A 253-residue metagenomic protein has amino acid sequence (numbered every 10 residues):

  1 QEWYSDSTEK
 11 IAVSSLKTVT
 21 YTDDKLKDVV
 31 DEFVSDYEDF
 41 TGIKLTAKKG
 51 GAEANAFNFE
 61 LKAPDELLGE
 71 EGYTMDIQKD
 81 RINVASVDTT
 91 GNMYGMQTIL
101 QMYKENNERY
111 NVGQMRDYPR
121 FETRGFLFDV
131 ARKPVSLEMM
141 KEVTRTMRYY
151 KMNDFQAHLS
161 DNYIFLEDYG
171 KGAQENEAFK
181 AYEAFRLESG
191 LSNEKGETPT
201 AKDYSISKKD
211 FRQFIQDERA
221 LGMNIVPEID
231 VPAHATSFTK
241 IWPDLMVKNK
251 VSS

Functional and structural regions predicted by a protein language model:
Q1-P119: Acidic, contiguous N-terminal accessory segments
L68-S253: Feature activates predominantly on carbohydrate-active enzymes
